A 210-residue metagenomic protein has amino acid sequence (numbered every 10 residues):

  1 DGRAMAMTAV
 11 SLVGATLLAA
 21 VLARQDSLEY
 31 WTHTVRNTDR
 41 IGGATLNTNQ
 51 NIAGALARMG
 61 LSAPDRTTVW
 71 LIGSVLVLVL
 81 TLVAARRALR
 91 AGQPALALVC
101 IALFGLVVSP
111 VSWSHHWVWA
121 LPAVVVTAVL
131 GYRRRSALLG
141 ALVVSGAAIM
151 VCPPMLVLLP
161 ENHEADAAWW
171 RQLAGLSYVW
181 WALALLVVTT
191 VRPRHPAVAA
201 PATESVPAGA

Functional and structural regions predicted by a protein language model:
G2-W117, A165-A174, P193-A210: Primarily membrane-embedded glycan-assembly and transfer machineries that use lipid-linked glycans
R3, A15, L121, V125-R133: Hydrophobic transmembrane alpha-helices
A20-Q25, P122, G131, A137: Generic alpha-helical propensity signal that fires on short helical segments and nearby coil/disordered stretches
T38-R40, L121, V125, L186-T189: Amphipathic alpha-helical interaction segments
G105, A120, I149-M150: Residues in well-ordered beta-strands of folded domains
S114-A128, S177-V179: Hydrophobic/aromatic-rich transmembrane helices and adjacent perimembrane loops
A128-A210: Aromatic-enriched
